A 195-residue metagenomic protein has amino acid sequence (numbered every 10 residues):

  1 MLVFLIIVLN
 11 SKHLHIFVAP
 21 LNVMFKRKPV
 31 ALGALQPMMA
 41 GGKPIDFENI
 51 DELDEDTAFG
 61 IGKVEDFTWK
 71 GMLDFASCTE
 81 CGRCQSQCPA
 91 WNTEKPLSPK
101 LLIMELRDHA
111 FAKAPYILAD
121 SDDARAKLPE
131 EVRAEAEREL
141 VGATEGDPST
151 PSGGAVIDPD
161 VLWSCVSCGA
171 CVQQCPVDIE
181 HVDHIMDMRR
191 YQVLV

Functional and structural regions predicted by a protein language model:
M1-L53, G60, K100, M104: Membrane-embedded alpha-helical bundles of multi-pass integral membrane proteins
I50-F75, Q85, W91-Q174, D178-V195: Ferredoxin-type iron-sulfur electron-transfer modules in oxidoreductases and energy-metabolism complexes
T79: Segments forming glycine/polar-rich beta-alpha architectures that bind adenosine-containing cofactors
